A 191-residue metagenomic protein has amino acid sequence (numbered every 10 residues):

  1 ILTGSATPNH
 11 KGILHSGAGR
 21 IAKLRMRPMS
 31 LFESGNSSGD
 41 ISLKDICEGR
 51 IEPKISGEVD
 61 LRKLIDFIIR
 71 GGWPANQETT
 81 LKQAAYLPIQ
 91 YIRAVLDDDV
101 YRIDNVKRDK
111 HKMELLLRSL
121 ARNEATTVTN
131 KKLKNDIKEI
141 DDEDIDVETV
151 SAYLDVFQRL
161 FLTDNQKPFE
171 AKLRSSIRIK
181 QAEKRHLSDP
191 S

Functional and structural regions predicted by a protein language model:
I1: Conserved Walker B catalytic segment
G4-S5, K11-R122, T126: Interdomain motor-coupling "hinge/lid" segment immediately C-terminal to the ATP-binding subdomain of NTP-driven enzymes
S5-A6, P190: Active-site metal-binding loops of divalent metal-dependent hydrolases
T7-P8, A171: Surface-exposed, flexible loop/turn segments at secondary-structure boundaries
L81-S191: Accessory nucleic acid-recognition modules appended to NTPase machines
